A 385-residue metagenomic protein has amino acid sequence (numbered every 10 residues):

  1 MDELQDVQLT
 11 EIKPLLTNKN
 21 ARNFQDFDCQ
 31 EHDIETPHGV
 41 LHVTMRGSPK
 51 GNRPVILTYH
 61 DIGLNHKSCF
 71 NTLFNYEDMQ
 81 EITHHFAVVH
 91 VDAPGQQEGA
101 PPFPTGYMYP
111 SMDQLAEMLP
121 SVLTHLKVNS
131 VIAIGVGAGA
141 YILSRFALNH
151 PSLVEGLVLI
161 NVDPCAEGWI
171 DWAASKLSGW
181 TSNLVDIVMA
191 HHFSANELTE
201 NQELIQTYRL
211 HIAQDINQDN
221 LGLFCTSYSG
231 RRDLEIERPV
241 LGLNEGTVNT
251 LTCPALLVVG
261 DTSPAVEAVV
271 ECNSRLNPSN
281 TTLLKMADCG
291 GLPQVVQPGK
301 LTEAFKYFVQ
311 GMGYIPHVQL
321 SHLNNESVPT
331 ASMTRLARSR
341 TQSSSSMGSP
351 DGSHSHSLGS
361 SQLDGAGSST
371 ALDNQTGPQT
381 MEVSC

Functional and structural regions predicted by a protein language model:
M1-I56, H84-F86, Q310-C385: Alpha/beta-hydrolase fold catalytic core
P37-P102: Conserved HGGG/HGGXW glycine-rich cap/lid loop of the alpha/beta-hydrolase fold
H84, V89-I134: Active-site loop/oxyanion-hole signature of alpha/beta-hydrolase fold enzymes
A133-V136, I160: Short beta-strand immediately N-terminal to the catalytic nucleophile in serine-hydrolase-like folds
G139-A140, T302: Catalytic nucleophile loop
Y141-D186: Flexible "cap/lid" loop of the alpha/beta hydrolase fold
N217-K285, Q294, T334-Q342, G348-C385: Conserved serine/cysteine hydrolase catalytic core
Q294-G311, I315-P316: Post-His helix in hydrolase/transferase enzymes
